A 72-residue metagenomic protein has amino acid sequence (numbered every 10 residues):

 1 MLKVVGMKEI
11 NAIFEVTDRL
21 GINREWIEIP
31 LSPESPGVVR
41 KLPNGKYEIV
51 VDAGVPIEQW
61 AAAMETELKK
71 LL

Functional and structural regions predicted by a protein language model:
M1-E25: A metal-dependent hydrolase signature that marks the N-terminal structural subdomain at the beginning of catalytic folds
M1-L2, P43-K46, A63: Short, structured interface segments that constitute the first stable element of a domain
G6-E15, P33-S35, K41, A53: Residue-level detector of functional hotspots within protein domains
I29-K46, E58: Catalytic zinc-binding patch centered on the HExxH motif and its immediate surroundings that defines zinc-dependent
R40-A53, K69: Short, charge-rich amphipathic interface segments used for partner binding and complex assembly
I49-A63: Short pre-active-site segment immediately N-terminal to the catalytic Zn-binding motif
A62-L72: Active-site recognition of the HExxH zinc-binding catalytic motif
